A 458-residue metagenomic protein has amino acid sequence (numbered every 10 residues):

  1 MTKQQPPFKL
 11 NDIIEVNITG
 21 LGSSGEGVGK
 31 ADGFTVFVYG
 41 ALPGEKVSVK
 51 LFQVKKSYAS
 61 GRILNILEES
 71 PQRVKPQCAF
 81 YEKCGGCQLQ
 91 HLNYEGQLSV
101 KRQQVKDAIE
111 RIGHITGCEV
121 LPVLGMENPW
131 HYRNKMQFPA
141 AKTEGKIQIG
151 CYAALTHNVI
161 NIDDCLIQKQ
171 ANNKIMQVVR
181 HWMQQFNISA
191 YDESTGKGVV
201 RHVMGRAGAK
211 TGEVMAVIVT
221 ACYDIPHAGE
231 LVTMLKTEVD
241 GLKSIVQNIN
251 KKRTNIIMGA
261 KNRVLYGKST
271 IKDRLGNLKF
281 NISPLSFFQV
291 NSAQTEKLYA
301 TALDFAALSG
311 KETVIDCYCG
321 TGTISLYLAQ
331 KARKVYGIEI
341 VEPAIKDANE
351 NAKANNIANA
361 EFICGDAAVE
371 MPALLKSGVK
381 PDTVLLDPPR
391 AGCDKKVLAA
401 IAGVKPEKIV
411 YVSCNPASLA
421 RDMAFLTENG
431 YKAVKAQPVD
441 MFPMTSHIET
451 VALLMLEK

Functional and structural regions predicted by a protein language model:
M1-P76, F80, E361, V369: Terminal RNA-binding accessory module
T2-E15, S23, Y223-K458: Rossmann-like S-adenosyl-L-methionine
L10, G20-L21, P43, N128-Y132 (+4 more regions): A short catalytic or substrate-binding loop motif that flags glycine-/basic-rich loops and adjacent residues that bind
G27-D32, G150-A153, V217-V219, A348: Short, acidic/hydrophobic/Gly-rich beta-strand patch recurrent on exposed beta strands that often constitutes part
A41, K50-V54, P139-T143, R206-K210 (+1 more regions): Short beta-strand micro-motifs enriched in acidic
Y58, T211-M215, S446: Conserved loop-to-beta-strand segment in the C-terminal subdomain of adenylate-forming
L64-P76, E82-A190, K210, I225: Extended interfacial segments that mediate partner engagement and assembly in macromolecular machines
V203: Flexible loop/N-cap segments at domain edges
